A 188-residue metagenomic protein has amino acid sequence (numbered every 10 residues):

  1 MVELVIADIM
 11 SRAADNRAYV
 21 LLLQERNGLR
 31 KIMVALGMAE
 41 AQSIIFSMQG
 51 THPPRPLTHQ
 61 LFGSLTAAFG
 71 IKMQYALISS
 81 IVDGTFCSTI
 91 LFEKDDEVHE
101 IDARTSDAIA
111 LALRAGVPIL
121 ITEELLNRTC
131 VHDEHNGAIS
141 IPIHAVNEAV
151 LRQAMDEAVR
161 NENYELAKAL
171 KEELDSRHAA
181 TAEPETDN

Functional and structural regions predicted by a protein language model:
M1-E148, R152-N163, K168, E172-D175: Divalent-cation
A169-N188: Short, charge-rich amphipathic alpha-helical segments embedded in non-transmembrane helical bundles/solenoids
